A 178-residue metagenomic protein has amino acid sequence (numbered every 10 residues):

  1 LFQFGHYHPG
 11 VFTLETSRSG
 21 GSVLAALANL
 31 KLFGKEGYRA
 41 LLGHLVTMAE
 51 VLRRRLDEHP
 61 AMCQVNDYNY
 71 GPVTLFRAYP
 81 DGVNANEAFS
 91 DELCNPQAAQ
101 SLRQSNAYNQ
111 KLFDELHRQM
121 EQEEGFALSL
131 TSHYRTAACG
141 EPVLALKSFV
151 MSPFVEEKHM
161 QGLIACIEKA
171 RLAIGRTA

Functional and structural regions predicted by a protein language model:
L1-Y70, R77-V83: Active-site C-terminal subdomain of aminotransferase-like
H8, K31-R39, Q97-S101, L146-M151: Glycine- and acidic
G20-A25, N69-V73, E123-A127, V143-A145: Active-site lining segments that contact anionic ligands and/or coordinate catalytic metals
S22, L41-H44, M48, L52 (+5 more regions): General structural feature for long, well-ordered alpha-helical segments within catalytic domains of soluble enzymes
V51, R55-H59, K111-F126, C166-T177: Generic non-transmembrane alpha-helical segments
C63-M120, P142: Conserved PLP-binding catalytic core of the aspartate aminotransferase-like
H117-A145: Conserved PLP cofactor-binding pocket of PLP-dependent enzymes
R135-A178: PLP-dependent enzyme catalytic core of the Aspartate aminotransferase-like
